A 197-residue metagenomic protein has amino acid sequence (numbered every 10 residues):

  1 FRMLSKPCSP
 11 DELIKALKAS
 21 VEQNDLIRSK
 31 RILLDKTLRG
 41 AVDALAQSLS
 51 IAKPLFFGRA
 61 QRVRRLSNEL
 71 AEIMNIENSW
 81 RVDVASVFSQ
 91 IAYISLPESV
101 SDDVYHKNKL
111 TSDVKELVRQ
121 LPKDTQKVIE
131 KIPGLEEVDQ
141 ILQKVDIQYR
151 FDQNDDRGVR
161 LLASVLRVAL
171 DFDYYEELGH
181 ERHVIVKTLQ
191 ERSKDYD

Functional and structural regions predicted by a protein language model:
L4: Conserved Rossmann-like nucleotide-binding pocket used by diverse enzymes that bind dinucleotide cofactors
C8-L17: C-terminal output helix
L17, L34-D35, D113-V114: Short, flexible segments with low predicted structural confidence
L17-A19, E181-R182: Short, glycine/charged-enriched secondary-structure capping and boundary segments
K18-I32: The C-terminal output helix
K30-L38, V42: Charged, amphipathic alpha-helical linkers/stalks
R39-D197: Histidine- and acidic-residue-rich, metal-dependent catalytic cores
